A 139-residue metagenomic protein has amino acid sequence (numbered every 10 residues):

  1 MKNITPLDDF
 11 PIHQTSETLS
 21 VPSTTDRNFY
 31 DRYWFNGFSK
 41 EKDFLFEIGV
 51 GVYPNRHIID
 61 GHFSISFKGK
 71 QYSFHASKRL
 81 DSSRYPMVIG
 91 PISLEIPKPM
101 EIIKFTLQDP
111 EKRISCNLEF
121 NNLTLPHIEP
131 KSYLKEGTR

Functional and structural regions predicted by a protein language model:
M1-R139: Targeting-peptide/extracellular-domain and disordered-appendage signature
